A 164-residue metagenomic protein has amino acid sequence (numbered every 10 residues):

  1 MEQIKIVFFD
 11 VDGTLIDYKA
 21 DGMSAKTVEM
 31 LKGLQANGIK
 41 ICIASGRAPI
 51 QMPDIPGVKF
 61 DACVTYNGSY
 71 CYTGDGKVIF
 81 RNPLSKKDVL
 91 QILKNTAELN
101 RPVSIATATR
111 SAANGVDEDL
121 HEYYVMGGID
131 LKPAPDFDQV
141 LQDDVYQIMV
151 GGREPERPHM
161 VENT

Functional and structural regions predicted by a protein language model:
M1-I4, T65: Short, small/polar residue-rich loop motifs at catalytic or cofactor-binding pockets
Q3-A20, S45, I92: Asp-based phosphoryl-transfer active-site loop
K5, K19-Q35: Basic, amphipathic juxtamembrane/active-site segments that coordinate anionic phosphate or diphosphate groups
F8-D10, Y70-T73, Q139-L141: Short, basic/glycine-rich phosphate-binding loops at helix/coil junctions that contact nucleotide phosphates
Y18-D21, I41-C42, R81-N82, V125-G127: Short, flexible loop segments at the rims of nucleotide/cofactor-binding pockets, characterized by
V28-L120: Active-site phosphate-binding/coordination module
L99-T164: Conserved acidic, metal-coordinating active-site core of Asp-based, Mg2+-dependent phosphoryl-transfer enzymes
